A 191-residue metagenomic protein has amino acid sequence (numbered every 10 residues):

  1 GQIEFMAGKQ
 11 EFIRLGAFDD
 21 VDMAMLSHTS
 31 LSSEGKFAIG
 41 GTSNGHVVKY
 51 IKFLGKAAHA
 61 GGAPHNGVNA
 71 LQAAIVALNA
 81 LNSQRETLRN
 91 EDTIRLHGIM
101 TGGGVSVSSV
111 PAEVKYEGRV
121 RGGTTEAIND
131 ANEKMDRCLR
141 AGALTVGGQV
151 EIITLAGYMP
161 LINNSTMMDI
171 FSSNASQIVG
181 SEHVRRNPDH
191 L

Functional and structural regions predicted by a protein language model:
G1-P111: Histidine/acidic-residue-rich, glycine-tolerant segments that coordinate divalent metal ions
I75-L191: Metal-dependent amide/peptide-bond hydrolase catalytic core, centered on the "pita-bread" metallohydrolase fold
